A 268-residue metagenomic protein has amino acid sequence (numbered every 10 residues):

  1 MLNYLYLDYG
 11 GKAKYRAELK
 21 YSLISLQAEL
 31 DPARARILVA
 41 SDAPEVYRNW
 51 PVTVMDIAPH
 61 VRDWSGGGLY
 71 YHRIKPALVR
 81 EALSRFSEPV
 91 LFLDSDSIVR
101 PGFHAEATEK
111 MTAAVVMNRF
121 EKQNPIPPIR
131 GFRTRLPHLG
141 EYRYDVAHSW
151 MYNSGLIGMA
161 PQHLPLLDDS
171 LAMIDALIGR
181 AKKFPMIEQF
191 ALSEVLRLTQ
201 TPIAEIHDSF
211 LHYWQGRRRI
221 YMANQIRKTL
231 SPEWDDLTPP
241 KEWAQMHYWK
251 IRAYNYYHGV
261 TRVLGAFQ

Functional and structural regions predicted by a protein language model:
M1-W64, S84-F86, N255-Q268: N-terminal anchoring/stem segment of glycosyltransferases
R16-L19, L69-H72, P76, S154 (+1 more regions): Conserved glycosyltransferase catalytic-site signature
Y21, R62-L91, P101: A conserved donor-nucleotide-binding helix/loop in the catalytic core of Leloir-type glycosyltransferases
D94-I98: The conserved acidic donor/metal-binding loop of glycosyltransferases
V99-R135: Conserved donor-nucleotide/metal-binding helix-loop-beta segment in metal-dependent transferases, i.e., the alpha-helix
R133-H148: Short, flexible, basic/aromatic active-site loop/helix in glycosyltransferases
V146-E233: Catalytic core and acceptor-binding pocket of nucleotide-sugar-dependent glycosyltransferases
H207-Q268: C-terminal catalytic/acceptor-binding lobe
